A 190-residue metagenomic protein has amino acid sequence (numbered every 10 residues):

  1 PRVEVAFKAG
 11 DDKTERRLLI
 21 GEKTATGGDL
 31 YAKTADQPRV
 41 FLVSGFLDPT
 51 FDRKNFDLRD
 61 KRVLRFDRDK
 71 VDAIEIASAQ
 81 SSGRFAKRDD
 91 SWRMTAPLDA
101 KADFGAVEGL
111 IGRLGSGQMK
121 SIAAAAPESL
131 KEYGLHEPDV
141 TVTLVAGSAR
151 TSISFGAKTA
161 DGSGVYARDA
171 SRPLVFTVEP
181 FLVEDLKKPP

Functional and structural regions predicted by a protein language model:
P1-P190: A short-motif feature that recognizes glycine-rich, charge-decorated loops that bind or process nucleotide phosphates
